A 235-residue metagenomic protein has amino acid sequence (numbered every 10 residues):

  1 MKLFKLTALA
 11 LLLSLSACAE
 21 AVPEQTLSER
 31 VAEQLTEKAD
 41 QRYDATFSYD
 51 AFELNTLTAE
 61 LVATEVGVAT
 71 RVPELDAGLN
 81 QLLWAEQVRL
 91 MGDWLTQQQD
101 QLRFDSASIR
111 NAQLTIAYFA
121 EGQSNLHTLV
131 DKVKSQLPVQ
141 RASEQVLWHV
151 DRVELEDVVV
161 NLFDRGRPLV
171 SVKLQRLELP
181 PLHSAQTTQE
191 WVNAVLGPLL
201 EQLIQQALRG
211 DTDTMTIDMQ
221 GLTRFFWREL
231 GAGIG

Functional and structural regions predicted by a protein language model:
K2-L9: Sec-dependent signal peptide recognition, specifically the positively charged N-region followed immediately by
F4, L35, Y49, R141-S143: Hydrophobic alpha-helical segments with strong N-terminal bias
A8, A39-R42, E53, T58 (+3 more regions): Generic marker of residues within folded, mature protein domains
C18-P73, Q205-R209: N-terminal amphipathic/hydrophobic interface segments
E29, V68-P181, T187-A194, Q202-I234: Secondary-structure transition motifs
